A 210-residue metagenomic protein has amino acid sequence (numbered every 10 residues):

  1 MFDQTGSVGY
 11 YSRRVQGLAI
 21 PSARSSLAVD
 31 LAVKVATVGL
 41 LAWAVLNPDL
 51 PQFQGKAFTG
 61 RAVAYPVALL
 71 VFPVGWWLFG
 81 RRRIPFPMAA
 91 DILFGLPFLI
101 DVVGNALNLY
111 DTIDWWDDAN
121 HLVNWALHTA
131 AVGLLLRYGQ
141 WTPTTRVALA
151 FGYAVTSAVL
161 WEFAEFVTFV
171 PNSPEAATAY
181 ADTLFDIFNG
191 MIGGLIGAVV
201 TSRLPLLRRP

Functional and structural regions predicted by a protein language model:
G17-A36: N-terminal membrane topogenic signal
A44-Q52, V103-D111, V170: Juxtamembrane "helix-exit" motif on the non-cytosolic side of transmembrane helices
F53-G55, G75-A89, G139-T145: Membrane-interface helix-boundary motifs at transmembrane edges
P73-W76, P97-G104, T129, Y153-E165: Alpha-helical transmembrane segments of multi-pass membrane proteins
I84-L96, D117-H121, R146-L149: Cytoplasmic-side transmembrane-helix entry/capping segments in multi-pass membrane proteins
L107-D117, V159-L195: Interfacial helix-loop-helix junctions of multi-pass membrane proteins
V123-G139, Y153, V170-A176, M191-P205: Membrane-interfacial alpha-helical segments at the cytosolic side of multi-pass membrane proteins
Y138-V155, P210: Internal alpha-helical transmembrane segments of multi-pass membrane proteins
